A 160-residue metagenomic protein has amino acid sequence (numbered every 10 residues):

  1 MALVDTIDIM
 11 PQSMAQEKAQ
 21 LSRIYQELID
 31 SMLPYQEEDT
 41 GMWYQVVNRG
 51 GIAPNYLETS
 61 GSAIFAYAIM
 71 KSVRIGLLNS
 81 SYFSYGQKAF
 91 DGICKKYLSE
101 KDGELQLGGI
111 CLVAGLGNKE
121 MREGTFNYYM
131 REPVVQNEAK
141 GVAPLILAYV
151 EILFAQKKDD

Functional and structural regions predicted by a protein language model:
M1-Q12, Y67-R74, L147-F154: Short glycine/serine- and small hydrophobic-enriched flexible loop segments
V4-S22, Q26-L33, T40-N48: C-terminal transactivation domains of fungal Zn(2)-Cys(6)
T6, T40-V46, A66-Y67, N118-F126: Short amphipathic alpha-helical segments, especially helix-boundary/capping motifs
Q12, E17, L21, Q36 (+4 more regions): Solvent-exposed loop and edge beta-strand segments that line ligand/cofactor-binding and catalytic clefts
L21-T40, Y85-D102: Long, well-ordered core segments of solenoidal/helical folds
R23-M32, V47-L57, L105-V113: Phosphate-binding glycine-rich loops and adjacent basic patches that engage nucleotide phosphates, nucleic-acid
L57, V73-D160: CBM-like carbohydrate-recognition segments
